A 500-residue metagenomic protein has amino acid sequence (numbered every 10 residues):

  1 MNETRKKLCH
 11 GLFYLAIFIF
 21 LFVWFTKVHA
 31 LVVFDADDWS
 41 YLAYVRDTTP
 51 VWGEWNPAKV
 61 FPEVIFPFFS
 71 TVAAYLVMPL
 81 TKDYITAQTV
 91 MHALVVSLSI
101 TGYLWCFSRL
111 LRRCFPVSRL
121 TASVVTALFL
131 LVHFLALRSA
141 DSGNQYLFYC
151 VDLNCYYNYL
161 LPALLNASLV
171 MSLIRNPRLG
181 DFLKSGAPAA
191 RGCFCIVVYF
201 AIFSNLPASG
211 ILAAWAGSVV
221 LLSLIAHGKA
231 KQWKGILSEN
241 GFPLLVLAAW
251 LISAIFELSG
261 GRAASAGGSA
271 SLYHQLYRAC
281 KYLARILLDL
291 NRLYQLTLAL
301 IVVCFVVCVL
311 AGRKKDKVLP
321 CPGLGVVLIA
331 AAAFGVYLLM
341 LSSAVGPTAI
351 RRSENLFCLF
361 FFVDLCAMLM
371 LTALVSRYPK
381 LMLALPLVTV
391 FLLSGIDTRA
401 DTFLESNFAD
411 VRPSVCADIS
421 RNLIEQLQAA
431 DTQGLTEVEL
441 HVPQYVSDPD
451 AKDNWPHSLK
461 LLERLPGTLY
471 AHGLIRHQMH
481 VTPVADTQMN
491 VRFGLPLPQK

Functional and structural regions predicted by a protein language model:
E3-V64, M78-V125, W233-K234, P379-K500: Intrinsically disordered, polar/acidic, low-complexity terminal segments
W24-V90, L94, F203-E354: Transmembrane catalytic cores of multi-pass membrane glycosyltransferases and polysaccharide-assembly enzymes
S99-L111, L165-R178, A213-L222, A226 (+2 more regions): Transmembrane alpha-helical segments
T121-R175, V336-M370: Membrane-interface micro-motifs in multi-pass membrane enzymes
Y156-N158, L164, V197-A214: Transmembrane helix irregularities
R175-F200: Short hydrophobic alpha-helices at membrane interfaces in multi-pass membrane enzymes
P188-C193, P243-L247, V318-V327, A373-R399: Signature aromatic-anchored transmembrane alpha helix within multi-pass, membrane-resident enzymes that catalyze glycan
A311-K315, F357-P386: Cytosolic-side transmembrane helix boundary signature
